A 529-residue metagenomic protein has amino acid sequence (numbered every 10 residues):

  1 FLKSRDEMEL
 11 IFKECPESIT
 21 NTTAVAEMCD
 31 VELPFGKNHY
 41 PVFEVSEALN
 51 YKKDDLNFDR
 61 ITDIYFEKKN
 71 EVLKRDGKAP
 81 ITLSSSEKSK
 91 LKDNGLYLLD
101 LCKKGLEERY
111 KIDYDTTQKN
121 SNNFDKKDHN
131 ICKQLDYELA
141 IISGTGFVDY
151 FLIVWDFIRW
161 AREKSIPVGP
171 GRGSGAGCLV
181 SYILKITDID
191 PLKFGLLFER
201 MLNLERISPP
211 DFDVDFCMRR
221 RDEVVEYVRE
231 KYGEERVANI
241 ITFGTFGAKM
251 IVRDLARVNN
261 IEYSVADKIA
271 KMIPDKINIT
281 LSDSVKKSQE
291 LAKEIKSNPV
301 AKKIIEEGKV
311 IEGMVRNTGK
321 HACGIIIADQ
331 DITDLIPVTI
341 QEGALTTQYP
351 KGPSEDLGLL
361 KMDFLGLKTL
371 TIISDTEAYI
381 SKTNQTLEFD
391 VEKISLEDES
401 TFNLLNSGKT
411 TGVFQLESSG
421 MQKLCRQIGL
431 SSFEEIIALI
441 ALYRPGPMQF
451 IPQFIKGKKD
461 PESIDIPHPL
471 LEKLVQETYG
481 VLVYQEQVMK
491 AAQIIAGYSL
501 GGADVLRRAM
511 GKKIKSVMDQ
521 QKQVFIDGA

Functional and structural regions predicted by a protein language model:
F1-A529: Alpha-helical scaffold/interaction cores of sigma-54-like transcription cofactors and many family A DNA polymerases
